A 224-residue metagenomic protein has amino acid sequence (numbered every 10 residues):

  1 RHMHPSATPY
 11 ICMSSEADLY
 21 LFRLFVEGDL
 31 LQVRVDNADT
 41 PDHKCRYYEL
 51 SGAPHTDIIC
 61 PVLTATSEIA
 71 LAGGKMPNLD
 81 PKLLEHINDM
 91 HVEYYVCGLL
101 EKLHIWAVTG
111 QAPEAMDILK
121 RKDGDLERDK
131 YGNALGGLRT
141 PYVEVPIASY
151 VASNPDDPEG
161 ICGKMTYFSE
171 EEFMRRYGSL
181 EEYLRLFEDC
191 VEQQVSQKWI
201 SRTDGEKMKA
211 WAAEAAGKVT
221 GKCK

Functional and structural regions predicted by a protein language model:
R1-K224: C-terminal His-loop and adjacent cap/lid subdomain of alpha/beta-hydrolase
